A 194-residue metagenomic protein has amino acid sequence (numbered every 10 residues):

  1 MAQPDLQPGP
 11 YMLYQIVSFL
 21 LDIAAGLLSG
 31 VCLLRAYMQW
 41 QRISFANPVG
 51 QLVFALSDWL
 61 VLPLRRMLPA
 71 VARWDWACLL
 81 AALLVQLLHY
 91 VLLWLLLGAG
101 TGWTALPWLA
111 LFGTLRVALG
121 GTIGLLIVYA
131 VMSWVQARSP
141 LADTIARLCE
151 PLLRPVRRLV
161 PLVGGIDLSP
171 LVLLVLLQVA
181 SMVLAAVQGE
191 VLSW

Functional and structural regions predicted by a protein language model:
M1-L6: Extreme N-terminal basic, low-complexity initiation segments that serve as generic localization/processing leaders
Q7-W194: Selective transmembrane helix interface/packing segments
